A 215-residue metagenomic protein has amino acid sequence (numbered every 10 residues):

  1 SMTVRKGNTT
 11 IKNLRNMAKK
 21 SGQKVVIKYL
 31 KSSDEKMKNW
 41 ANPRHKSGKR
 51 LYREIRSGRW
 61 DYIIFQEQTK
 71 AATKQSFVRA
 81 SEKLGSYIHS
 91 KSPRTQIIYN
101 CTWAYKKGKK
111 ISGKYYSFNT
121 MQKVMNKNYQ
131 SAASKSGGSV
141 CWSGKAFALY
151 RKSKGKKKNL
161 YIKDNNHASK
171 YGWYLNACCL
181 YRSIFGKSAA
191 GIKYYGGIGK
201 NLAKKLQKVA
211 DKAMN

Functional and structural regions predicted by a protein language model:
S1-V4, S169: Ser/Thr-glycine-rich phosphate-binding loops at phosphate-binding pockets of nucleotides, nucleotide cofactors
T3-S81: Conserved SGNH/GDSL esterase-like catalytic core that processes O-acyl groups on lipids and polysaccharides
I11-R15, V78-G85, N126, A177 (+1 more regions): Extracytoplasmic/secreted envelope proteins and their assembly/folding machinery, especially bacterial periplasmic
K19-K20, K24, S90-R94, K127 (+3 more regions): Polybasic, low-complexity, intrinsically disordered segments
K49-N166, K170, R182: Alpha-helical cap/lid subdomain in secreted, periplasmic, or secretory-pathway luminal O-acyl-processing enzymes
L160, D164-H167, Y171, A177-N215: Conserved catalytic region of serine esterases and O-acyltransferases that act on ester linkages in lipids
